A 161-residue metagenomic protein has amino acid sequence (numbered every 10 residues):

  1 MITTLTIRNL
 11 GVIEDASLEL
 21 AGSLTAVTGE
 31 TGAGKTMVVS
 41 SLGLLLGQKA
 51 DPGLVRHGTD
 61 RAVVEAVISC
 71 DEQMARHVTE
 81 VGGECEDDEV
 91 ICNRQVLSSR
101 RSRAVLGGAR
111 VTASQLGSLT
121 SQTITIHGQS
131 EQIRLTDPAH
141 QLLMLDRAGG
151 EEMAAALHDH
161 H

Functional and structural regions predicted by a protein language model:
T4-I7, G11-H161: Gly/Lys-enriched N-terminal cap/neck module of very large, oligomeric protein machines
